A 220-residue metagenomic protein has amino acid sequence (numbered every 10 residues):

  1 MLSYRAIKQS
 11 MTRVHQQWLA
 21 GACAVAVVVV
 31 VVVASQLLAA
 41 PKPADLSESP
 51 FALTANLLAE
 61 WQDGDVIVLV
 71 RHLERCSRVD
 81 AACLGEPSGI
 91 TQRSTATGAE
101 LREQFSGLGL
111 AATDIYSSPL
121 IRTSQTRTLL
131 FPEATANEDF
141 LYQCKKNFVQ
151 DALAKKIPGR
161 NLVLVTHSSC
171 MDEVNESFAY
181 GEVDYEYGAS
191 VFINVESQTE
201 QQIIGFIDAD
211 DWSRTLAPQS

Functional and structural regions predicted by a protein language model:
L2-N137, C144-N147, M171-E173, F178-S220: Active-site-proximal alpha-helix that buttresses catalytic centers in soluble enzyme cores
V66-I67, P158-T166: Generic beta-sheet signal
L108-L110, K156-R160: Glycine-rich phosphate-binding loop signature in dinucleotide/nucleotide-binding domains
F148-K155: A short, acidic, amphipathic alpha-helical segment used as a generic capping/interface helix at domain edges
